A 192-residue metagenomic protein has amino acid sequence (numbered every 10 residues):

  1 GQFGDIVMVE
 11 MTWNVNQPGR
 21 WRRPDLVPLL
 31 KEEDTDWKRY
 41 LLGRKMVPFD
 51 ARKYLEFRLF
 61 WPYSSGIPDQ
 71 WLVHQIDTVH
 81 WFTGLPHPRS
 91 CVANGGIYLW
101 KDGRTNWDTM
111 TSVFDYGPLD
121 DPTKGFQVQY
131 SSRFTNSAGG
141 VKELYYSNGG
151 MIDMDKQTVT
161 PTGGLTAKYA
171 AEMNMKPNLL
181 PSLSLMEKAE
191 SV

Functional and structural regions predicted by a protein language model:
G1-V192: Contiguous beta-strand/loop segments that form the cofactor/metal-binding neighborhood of enzyme cores
